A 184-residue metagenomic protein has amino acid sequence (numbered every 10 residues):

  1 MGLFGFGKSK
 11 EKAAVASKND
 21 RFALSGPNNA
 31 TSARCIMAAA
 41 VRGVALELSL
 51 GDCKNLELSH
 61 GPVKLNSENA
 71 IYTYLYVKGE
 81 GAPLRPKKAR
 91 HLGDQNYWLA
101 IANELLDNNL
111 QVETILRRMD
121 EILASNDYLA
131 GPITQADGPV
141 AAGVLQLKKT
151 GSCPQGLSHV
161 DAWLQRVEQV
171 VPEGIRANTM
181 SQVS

Functional and structural regions predicted by a protein language model:
G2-D120: GST-like domain detector, emphasizing the conserved glutathione-binding G-site in the N-terminal thioredoxin-like
G5, H91-T179: GST-like fold's C-terminal all-alpha helical module
M180-S184: Carbohydrate-binding/catalytic loop surfaces
